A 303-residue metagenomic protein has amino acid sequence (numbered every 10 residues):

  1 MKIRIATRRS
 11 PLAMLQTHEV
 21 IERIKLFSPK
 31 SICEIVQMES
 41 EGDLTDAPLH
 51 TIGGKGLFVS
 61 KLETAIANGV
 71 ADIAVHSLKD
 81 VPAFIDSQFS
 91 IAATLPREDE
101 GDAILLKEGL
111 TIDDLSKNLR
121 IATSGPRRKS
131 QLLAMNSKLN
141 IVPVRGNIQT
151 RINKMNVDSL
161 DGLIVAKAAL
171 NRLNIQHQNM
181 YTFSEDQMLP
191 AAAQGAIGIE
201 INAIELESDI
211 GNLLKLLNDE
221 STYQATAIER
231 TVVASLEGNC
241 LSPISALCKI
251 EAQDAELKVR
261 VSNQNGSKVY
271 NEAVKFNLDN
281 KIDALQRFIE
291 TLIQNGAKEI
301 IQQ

Functional and structural regions predicted by a protein language model:
M1-E39, T45-A47, T51, A134-Q303: Small-molecule-sensing regulatory modules
R4-A6, A74, A92, A122 (+1 more regions): Short, well-ordered beta-strand segments
P11-K25, G54-F58, A83, A103 (+2 more regions): N-terminal winged-helix
P48-I73: Short, structured active-site "lid" loops
A71-V75, D161-G162: Short, Asp-centered acidic motifs that coordinate Mg2+ and/or phosphate in catalytic or ligand-binding sites
L78-K79, S87-K138, E205: A conserved helix-loop-strand patch within extracytoplasmic ligand-binding domains of the periplasmic binding
L78-V81, A168-L170: Short glycine-rich anion-binding loops that position phosphate/pyrophosphate groups of nucleotides and phosphorylated
